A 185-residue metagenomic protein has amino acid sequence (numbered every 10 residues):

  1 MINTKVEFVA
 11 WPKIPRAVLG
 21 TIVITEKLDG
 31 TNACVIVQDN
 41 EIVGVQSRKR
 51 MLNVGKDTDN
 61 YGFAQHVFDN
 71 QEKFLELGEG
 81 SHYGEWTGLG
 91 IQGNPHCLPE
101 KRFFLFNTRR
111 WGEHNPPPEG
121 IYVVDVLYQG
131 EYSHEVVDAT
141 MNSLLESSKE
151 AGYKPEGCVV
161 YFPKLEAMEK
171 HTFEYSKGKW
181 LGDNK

Functional and structural regions predicted by a protein language model:
M1-K185: Core nucleotide-handling region used for phosphoryl-transfer chemistry
